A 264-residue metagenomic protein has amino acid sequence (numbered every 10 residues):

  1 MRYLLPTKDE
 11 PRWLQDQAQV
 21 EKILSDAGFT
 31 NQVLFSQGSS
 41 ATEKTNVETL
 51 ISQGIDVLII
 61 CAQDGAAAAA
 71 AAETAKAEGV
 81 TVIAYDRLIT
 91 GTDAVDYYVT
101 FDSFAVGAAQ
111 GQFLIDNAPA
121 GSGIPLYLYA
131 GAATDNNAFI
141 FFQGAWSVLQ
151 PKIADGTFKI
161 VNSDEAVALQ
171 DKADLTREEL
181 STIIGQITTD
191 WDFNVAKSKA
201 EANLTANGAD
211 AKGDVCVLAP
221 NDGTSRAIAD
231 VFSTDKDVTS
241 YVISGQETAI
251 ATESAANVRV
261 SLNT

Functional and structural regions predicted by a protein language model:
M1-T264: A residue-level marker of the well-folded mature domains of exported/periplasmic proteins
